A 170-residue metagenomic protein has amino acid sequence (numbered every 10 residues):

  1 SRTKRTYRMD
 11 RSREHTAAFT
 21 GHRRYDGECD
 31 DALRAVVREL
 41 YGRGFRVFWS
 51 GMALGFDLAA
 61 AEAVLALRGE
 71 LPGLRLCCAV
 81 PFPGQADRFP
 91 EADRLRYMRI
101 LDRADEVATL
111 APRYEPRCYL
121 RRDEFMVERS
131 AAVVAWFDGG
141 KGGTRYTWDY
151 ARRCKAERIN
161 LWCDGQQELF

Functional and structural regions predicted by a protein language model:
R2-T6: Extreme N-terminal basic, low-complexity initiation segments that serve as generic localization/processing leaders
Y7-F170: Acidic/glycine-enriched connector segments
